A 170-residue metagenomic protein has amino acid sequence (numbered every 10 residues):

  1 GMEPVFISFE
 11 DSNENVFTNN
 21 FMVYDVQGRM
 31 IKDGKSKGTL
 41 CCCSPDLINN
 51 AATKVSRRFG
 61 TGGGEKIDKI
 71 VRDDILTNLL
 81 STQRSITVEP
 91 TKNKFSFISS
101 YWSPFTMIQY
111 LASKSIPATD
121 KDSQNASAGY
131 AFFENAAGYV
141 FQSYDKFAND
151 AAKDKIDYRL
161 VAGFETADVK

Functional and structural regions predicted by a protein language model:
M2-S85, F97, A112: Surface-exposed cap/loop segments at beta↔alpha junctions
K37, T87-K170: Short beta-strand-centered interaction patches in the first periplasmic/extracellular domains of large envelope
